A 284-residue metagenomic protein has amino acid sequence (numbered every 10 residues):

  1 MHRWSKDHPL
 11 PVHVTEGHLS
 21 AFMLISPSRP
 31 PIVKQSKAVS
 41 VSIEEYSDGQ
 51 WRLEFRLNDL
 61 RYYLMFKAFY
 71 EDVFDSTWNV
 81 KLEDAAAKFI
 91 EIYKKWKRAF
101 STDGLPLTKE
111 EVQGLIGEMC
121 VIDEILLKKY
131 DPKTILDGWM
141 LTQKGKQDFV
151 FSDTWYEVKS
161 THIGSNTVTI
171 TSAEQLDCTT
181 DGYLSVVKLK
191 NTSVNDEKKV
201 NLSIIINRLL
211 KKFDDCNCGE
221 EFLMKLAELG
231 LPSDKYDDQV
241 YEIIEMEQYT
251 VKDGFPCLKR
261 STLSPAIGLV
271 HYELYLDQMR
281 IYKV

Functional and structural regions predicted by a protein language model:
M1-K144, T161-V284: Nucleic-acid endonuclease domains
I125, F149-H162: Conserved catalytic cores of phosphodiester-cleaving nucleases, focusing on short active-site segments
